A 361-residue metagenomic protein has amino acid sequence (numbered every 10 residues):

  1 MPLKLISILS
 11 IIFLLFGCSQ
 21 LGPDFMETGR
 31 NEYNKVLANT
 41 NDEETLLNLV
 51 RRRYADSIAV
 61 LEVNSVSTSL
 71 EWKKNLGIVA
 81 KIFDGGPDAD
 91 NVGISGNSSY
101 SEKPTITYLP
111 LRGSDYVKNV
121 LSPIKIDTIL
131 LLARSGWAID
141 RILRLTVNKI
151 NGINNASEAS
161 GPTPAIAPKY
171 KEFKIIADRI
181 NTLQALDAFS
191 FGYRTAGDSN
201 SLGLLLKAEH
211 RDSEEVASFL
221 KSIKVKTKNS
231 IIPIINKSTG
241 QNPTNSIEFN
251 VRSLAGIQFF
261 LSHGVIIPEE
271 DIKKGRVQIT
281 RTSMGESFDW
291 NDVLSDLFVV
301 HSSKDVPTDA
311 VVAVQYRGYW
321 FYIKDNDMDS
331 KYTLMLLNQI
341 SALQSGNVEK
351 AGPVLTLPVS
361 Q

Functional and structural regions predicted by a protein language model:
M1-I6: Bacterial N-terminal signal peptides that target proteins for export
L14-G17: C-terminal motif of bacterial Sec signal peptides marking the signal peptidase cleavage site
S19-Q361: N-terminal amphipathic/basic membrane-interacting segments and domains, especially the gasdermin N-terminal
